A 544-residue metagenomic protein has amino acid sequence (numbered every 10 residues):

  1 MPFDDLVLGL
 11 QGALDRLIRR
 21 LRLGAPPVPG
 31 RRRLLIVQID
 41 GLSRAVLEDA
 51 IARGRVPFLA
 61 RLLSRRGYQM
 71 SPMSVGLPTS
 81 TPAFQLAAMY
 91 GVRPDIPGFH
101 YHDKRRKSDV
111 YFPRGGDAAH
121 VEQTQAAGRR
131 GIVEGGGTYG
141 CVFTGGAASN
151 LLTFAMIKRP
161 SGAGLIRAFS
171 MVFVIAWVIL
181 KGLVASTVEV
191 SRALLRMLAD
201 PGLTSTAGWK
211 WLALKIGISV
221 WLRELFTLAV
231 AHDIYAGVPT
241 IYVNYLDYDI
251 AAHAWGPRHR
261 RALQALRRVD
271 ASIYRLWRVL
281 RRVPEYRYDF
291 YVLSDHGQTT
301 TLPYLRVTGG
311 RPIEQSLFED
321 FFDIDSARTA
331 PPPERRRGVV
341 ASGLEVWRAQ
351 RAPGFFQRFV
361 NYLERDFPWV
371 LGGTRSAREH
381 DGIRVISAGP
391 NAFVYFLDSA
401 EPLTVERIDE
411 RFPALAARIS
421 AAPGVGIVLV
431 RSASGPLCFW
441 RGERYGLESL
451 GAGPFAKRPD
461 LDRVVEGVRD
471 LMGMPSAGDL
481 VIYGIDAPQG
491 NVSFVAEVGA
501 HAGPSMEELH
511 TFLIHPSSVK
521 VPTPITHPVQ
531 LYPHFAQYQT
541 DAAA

Functional and structural regions predicted by a protein language model:
D4-R33, S43-L165, D325-L371, R378-I386 (+1 more regions): Active-site nucleophile/metal-coordination loop of metallo-enzymes that catalyze phosphate/sulfate and related
G41-A45, G208-I216, A251-A262, Q298 (+1 more regions): Glycine- and acidic
S43-A45, A148-N150, D249-H253, Q298-T301 (+3 more regions): Flexible loop/turn segments at secondary-structure boundaries
A50-R55, M156-R159, G256-L263, T300-L317 (+4 more regions): Short secondary-structure boundary/capping segments
Y90-G256, R351-F367, G382, G389-L403 (+3 more regions): His/Asp/Glu-rich, glycine-adjacent segments that coordinate divalent cations and/or stabilize oxyanion chemistry on
D109, P113-G128, Y139-G146, P333-H534: Active-site neighborhoods of enzymes that stabilize oxyanions during catalysis
S219-W221, L225, D233, I241 (+4 more regions): A long, amphipathic alpha-helix that forms part of the scaffold/cap immediately adjacent to metal-dependent active
D270-G309, P436-W440, R444: Metal-dependent active-site segment of extracytoplasmic phospho-/sulfohydrolases and closely related
